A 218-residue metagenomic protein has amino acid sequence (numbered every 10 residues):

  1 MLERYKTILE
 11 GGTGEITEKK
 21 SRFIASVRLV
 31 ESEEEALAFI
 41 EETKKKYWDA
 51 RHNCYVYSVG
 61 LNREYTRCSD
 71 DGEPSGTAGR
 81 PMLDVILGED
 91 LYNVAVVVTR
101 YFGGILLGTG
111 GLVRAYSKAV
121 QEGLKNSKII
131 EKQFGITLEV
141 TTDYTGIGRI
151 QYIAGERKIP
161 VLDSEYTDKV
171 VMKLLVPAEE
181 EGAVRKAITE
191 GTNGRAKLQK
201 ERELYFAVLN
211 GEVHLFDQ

Functional and structural regions predicted by a protein language model:
M1-T77, Q199-L209, V213-Q218: C-terminal regulatory domains involved in ligand/effector binding and gene-expression control
S26, N53-Y55, N93-V96, T137-E139 (+2 more regions): Structural motif
Y47-A50, R157-L162, T189-K197: A common structural junction motif
A78-N126: Active-site beta-strand/loop microenvironment that shapes enzyme catalytic pockets
K128-Y144: Short glycine-/aliphatic-rich beta-strand segments at the starts of folded cytosolic domains
T141-I159: Short amphipathic alpha-helix segments
I150-G155, A183-T192: Short amphipathic alpha-helices in soluble, non-transmembrane regions that often serve as interface/regulatory elements
L174-A183: Terminal, non-globular segments
